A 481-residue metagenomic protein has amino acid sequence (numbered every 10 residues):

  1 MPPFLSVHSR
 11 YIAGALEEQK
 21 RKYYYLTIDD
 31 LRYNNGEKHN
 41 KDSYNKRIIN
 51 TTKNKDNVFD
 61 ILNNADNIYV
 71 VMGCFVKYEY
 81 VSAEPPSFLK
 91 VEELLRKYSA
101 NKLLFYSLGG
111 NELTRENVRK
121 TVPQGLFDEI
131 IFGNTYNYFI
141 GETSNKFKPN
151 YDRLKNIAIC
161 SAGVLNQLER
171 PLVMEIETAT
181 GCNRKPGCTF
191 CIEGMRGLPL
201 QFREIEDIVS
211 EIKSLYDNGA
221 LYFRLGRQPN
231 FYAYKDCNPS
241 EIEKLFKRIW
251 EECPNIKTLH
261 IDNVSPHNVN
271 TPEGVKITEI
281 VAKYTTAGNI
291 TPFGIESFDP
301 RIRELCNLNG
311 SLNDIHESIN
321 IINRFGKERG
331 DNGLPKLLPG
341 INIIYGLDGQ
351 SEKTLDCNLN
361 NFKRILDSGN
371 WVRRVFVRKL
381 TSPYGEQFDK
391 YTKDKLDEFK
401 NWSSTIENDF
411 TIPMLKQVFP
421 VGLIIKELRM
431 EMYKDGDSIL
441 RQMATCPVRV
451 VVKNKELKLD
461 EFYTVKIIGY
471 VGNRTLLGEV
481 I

Functional and structural regions predicted by a protein language model:
M1, K213-G340, Y345-Q350, R364: Conserved SAM/AdoMet-binding glycine-rich loop
M1-P2, N34-I48, K77-F88, E116-N117 (+5 more regions): Short, flexible/disordered intra-domain loops and linkers
R21-E37: A short beta-strand-loop structural module common to alpha/beta enzyme folds
I28-D30, R47-L154, E427-L428, A444 (+1 more regions): Glycine-rich beta-alpha loop elements in corrinoid/cobalamin-binding modules across cobalamin-dependent enzymes
G110-N117, R224-D236, I295-C306, L337-K353 (+2 more regions): Flexible glycine/acidic-rich beta-alpha junction loops that bind and position SAM and/or redox cofactors in anaerobic
T114-Q124, P272-E279, L347-L366: Catalytic cores of alpha/beta
L168-D207: Canonical Radical SAM [4Fe-4S] cluster-binding loop centered on the CxxxCxxC motif and its immediate flanking residues
D394-I481: Terminal RNA-binding accessory module
